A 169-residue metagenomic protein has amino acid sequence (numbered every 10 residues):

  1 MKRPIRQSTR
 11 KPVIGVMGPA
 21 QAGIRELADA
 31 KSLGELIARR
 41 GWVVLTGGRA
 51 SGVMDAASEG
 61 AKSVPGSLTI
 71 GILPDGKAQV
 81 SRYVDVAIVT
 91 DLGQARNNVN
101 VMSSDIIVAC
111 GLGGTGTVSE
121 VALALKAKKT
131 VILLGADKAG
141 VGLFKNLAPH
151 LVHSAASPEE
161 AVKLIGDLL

Functional and structural regions predicted by a protein language model:
Q7-S8, A28, E35-L36, G48-A127 (+2 more regions): Acidic/glycine-enriched connector segments
S8-I24, E35, R39-R40: Generic N-terminal amphipathic, Lys/Arg-enriched alpha-helix
K31-G34, V101, P158-K163: Short, amphipathic alpha-helical "lid/cap" segments that border enzyme active or binding sites
V44-L45: Structural signal for interior beta-strand "rungs" in well-ordered beta-sheet cores of soluble enzyme domains
A87-D91, H150-L164: Short acidic-hydrophobic, aromatic-tinged amphipathic segments that line or gate anion-handling sites
K138-S154: Catalytic binding pocket for nucleotide-activated donors in carbohydrate/polymer assembly enzymes
I165-L169: Short, hydrophobic alpha-helical segments
